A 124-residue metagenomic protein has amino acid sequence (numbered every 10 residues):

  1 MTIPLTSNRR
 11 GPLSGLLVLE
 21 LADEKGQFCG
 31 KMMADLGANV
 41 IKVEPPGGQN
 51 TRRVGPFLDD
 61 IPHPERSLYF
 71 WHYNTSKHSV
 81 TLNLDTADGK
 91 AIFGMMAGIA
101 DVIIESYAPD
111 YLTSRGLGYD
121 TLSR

Functional and structural regions predicted by a protein language model:
M1-R124: N-terminal helix-loop segment corresponding to the beta1-alpha1 unit of nucleotide/adenylate-binding folds
